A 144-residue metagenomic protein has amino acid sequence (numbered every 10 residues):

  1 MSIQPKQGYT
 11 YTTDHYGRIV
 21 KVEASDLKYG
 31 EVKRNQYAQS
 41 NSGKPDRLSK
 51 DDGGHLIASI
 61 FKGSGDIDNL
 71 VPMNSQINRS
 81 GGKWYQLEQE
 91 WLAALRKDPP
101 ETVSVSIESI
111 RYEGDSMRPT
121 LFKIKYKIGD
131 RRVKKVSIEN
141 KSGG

Functional and structural regions predicted by a protein language model:
I3-G144: Domain-level detector of nuclease and nuclease-like folds in predominantly extracellular/periplasmic contexts
